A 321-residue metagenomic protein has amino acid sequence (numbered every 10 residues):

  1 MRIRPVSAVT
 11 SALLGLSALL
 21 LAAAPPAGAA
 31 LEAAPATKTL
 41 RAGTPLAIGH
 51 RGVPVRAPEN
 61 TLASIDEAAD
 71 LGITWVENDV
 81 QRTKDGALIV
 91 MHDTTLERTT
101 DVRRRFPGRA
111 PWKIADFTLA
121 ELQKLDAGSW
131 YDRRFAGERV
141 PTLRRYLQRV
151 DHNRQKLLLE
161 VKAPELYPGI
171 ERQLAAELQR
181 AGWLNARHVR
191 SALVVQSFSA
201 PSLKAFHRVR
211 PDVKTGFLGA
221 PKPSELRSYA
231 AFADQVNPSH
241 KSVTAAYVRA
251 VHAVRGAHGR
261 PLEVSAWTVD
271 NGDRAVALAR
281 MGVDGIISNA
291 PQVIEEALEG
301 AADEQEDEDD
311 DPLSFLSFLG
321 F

Functional and structural regions predicted by a protein language model:
R2-S11, S17-F321: Phosphate-group recognition and catalysis centered on beta-loop-alpha active-site segments
